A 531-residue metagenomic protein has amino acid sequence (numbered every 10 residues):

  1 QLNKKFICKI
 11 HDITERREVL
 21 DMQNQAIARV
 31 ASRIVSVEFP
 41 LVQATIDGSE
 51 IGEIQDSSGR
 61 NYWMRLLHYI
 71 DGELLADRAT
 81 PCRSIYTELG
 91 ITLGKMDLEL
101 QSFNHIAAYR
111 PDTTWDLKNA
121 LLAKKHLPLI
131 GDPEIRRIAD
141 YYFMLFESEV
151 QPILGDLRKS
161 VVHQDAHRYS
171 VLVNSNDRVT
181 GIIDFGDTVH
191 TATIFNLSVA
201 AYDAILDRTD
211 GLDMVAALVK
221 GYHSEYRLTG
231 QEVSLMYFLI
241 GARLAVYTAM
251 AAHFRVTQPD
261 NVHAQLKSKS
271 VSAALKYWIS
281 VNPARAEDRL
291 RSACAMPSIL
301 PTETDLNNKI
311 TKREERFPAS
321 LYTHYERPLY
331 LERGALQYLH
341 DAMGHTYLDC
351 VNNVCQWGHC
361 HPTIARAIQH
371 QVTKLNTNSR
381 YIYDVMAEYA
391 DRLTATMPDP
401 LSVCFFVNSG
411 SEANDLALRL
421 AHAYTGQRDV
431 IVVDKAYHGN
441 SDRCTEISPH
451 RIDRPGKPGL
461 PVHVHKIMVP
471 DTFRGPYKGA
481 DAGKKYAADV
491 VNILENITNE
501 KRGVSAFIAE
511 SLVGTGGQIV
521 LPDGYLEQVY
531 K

Functional and structural regions predicted by a protein language model:
I10-R60, R78, R83-T87: A conserved alpha-helical element in kinase catalytic cores
D77-E134, K159, R428-E446, H450 (+1 more regions): A cross-family kinase active-site recognition segment
N104-H105, L122-Q164, N174, N308-I310 (+1 more regions): An alpha-helical support segment within catalytic cores of ATP-dependent transferases
I194-R227, G241-P259: Active-site activation/catalytic loop segments of kinase-like enzymes and analogous catalytic loops in related
Y247-T302, K309: ATP/Mg2+ or Mg2+-diphosphate-binding catalytic cores that bind nucleotide phosphates or diphosphates via glycine-rich
A295-A335, Y486: Active-site-adjacent loop/helix segments that line or gate small-molecule/cofactor pockets in enzymes
T346-Q427: Glycine-rich loop-to-alpha-helix module at the N-terminal edge of alpha/beta enzyme cores
D391-A506, D523-G524: PLP-dependent aspartate aminotransferase-fold enzymes
